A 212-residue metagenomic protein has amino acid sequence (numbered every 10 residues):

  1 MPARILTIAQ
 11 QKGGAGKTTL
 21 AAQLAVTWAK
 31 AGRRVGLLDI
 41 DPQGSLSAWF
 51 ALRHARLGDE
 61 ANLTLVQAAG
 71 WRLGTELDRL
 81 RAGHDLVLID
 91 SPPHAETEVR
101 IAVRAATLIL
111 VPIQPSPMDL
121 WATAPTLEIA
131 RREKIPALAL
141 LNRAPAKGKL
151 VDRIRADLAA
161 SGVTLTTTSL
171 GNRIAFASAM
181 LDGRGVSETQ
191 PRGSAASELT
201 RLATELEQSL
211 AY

Functional and structural regions predicted by a protein language model:
P2-A15, Q23-R100, E128, A179-E188: P-loop/Walker-type NTP enzyme "switch/lid" segment
L20: Hydrophobic positions on the alpha1 helix immediately C-terminal to the Walker A/P-loop
L37, I89, V111, A139-L141: Structural beta-sheet core signal
E96-P117: Inter-motif core of Ras-like GTPase G domains
L120-P136, N142: Conserved C-terminal guanine-recognition region of P-loop GTPase G domains, centered on the G4
P145, R155-G185: Beta-strand-loop-alpha "switch" segments that mediate conformational coupling across diverse proteins
V186-Y212: NTP-binding/hydrolysis catalytic cores, primarily Walker-type P-loop NTPases
